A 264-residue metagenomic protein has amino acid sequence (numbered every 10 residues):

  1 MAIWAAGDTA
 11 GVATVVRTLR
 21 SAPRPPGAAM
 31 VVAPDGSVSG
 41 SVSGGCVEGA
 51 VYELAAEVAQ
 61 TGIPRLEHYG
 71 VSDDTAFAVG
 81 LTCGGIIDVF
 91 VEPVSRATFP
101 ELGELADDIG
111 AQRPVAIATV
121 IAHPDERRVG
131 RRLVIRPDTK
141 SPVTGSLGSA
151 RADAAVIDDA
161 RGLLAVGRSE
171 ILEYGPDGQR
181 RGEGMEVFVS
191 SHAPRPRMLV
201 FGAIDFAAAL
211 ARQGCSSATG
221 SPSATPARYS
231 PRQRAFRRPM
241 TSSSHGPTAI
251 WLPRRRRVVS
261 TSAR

Functional and structural regions predicted by a protein language model:
M1-P226, S230-S244, V258-A263: Segments forming oxygen-rich coordination pockets for charged ligands
A249-V259: Short amphipathic alpha-helix with an adjacent loop that forms part of the alpha/beta core around
